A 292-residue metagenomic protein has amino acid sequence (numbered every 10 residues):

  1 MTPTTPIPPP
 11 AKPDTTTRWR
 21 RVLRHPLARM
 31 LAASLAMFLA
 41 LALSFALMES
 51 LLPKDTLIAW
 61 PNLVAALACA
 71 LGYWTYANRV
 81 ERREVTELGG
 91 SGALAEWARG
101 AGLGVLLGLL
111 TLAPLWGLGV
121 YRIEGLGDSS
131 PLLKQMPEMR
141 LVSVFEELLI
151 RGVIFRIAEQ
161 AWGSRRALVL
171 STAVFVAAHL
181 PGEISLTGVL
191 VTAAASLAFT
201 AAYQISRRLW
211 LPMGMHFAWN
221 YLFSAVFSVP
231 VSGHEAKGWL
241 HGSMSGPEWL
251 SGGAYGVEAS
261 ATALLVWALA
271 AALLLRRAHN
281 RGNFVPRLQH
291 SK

Functional and structural regions predicted by a protein language model:
T2-V22, S44-A101, W116-G127, A278-V285: Membrane-helix interface linkers and caps
T2-W19, R29-M30, S34, F38-L41 (+2 more regions): Transmembrane helix-loop-helix hairpins at the membrane interface of multi-pass integral membrane proteins
H25-P26: Juxtamembrane interface helix immediately N-terminal to a transmembrane segment
A32-A33, P61-A66, G102-L106, S260-W267: Hydrophobic H-region at the start of alpha-helical membrane spans
S91, G100-L103, L170-S171, G214-M215: Hydrophobic core positions of alpha-helical segments in small-molecule transporters and transporter systems
L103, L107-S143: Long, hydrophobic/aromatic N-terminal blocks
